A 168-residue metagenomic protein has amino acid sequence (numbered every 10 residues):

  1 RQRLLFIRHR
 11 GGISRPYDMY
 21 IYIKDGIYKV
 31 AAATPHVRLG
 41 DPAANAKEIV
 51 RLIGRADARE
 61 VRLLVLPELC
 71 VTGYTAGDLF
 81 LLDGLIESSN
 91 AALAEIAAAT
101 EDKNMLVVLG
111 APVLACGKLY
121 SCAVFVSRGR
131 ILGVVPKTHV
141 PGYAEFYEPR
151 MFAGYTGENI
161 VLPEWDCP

Functional and structural regions predicted by a protein language model:
Q2, R15-P16: Short, low-complexity intrinsically disordered segments enriched in A/P/G/S/L with frequent Arg, especially at protein
Q2-H9: Extreme N-terminal basic, low-complexity initiation segments that serve as generic localization/processing leaders
P16-P168: Enzyme catalytic cores with a strong preference for nitrogen-chemistry domains
